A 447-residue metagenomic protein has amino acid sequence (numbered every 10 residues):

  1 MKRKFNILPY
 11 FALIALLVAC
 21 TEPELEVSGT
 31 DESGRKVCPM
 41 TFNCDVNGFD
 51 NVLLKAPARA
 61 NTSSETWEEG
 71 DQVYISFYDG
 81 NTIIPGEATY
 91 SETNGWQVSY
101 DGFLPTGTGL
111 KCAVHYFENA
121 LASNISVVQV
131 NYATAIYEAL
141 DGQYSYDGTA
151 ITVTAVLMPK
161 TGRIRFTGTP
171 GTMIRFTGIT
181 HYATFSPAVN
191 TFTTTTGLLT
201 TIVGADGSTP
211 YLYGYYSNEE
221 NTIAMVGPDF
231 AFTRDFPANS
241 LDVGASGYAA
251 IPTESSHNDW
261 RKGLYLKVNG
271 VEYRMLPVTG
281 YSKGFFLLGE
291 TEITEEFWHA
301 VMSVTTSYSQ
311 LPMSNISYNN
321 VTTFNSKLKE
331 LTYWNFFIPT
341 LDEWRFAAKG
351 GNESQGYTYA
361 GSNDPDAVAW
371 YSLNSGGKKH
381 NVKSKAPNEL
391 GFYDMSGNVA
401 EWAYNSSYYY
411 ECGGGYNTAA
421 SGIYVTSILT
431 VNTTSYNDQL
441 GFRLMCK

Functional and structural regions predicted by a protein language model:
M1-V18: Sec-dependent bacterial lipoprotein signal peptides
C20-N258: Sec-type signal peptide cleavage vicinity
E65, T167-P170, E290, M302 (+4 more regions): Non-cytosolic beta-sheet module surface loops
N258-W260, G351: Conserved positions within compact, well-structured domain cores
L264-S307, N315-N319, G397, G441: A short glycine-rich, aromatic-capped structural motif
I316-L429, T433-D438: Functional-site microenvironments in short loops/helix caps that host divalent-cation chemistry
D438-K447: Short, structured beta-strand segments at or near domain termini in extracellular proteins/domains
